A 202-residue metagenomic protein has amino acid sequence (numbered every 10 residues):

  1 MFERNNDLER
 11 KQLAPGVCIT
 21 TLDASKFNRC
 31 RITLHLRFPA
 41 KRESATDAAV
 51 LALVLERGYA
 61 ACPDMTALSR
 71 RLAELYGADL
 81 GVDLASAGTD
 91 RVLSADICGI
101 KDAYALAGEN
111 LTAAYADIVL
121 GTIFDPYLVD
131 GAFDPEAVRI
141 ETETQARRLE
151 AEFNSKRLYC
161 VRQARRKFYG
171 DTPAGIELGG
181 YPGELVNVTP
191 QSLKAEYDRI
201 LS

Functional and structural regions predicted by a protein language model:
M1-R31: N- or domain-start disorder-to-order transition segments that initiate the globular core
T20-L22, N28-A48, M65-G121, L158-G180: M16 family metallopeptidases and their MPP-like homologs
A49-E56: Active-site SXXK
G58-A61, A103-L106, D125-D134: Short, polar/flexible loop-turn hinges at active-site or ligand-entry regions and domain interfaces
A60, A107, L111, A137 (+3 more regions): Catalytic cores of large soluble enzymes that bind and process phosphate-bearing ligands
S69, D125-L149: Acidic/histidine-enriched alpha-helical segments
A146-L201: Scaffold signal of the M16-like zinc-metallopeptidase fold and its non-catalytic homologs
